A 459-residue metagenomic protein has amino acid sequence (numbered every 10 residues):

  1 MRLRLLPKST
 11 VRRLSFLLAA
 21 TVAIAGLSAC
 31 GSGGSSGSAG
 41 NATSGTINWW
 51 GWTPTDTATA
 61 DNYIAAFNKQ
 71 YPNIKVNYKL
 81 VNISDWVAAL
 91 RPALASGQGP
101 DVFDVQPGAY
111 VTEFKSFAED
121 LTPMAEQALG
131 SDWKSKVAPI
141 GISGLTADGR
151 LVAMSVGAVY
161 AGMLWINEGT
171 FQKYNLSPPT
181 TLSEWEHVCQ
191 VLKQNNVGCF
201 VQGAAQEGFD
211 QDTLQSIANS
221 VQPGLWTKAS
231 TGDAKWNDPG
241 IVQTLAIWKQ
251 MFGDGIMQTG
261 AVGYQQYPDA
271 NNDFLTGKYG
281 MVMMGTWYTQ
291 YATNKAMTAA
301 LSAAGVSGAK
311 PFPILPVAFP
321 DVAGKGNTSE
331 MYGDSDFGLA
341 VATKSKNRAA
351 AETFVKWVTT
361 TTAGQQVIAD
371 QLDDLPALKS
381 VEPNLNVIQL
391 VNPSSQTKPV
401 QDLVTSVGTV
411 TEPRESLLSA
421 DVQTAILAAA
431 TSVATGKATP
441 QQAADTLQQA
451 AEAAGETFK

Functional and structural regions predicted by a protein language model:
A66-K136, Q172-T180, G280-M281, A299-A300 (+1 more regions): Extracytoplasmic "Venus flytrap"/periplasmic binding protein-like
A93, D101, G130-G169, G326-Y332 (+1 more regions): A structural signal for short loop-to-beta-strand junctions that line the ligand-binding cleft of periplasmic/secreted
G108-A161, T213, A309-V317: Hinge/lid segment of periplasmic solute-binding proteins
K136, P311-F319, A369-D421, A425: Long, aromatic- and glycine/proline-rich binding clefts that accommodate carbohydrate-like moieties
T146, S155, A229, N392-A450: C-terminal capping/gating helix-and-loop segments adjacent to ligand/active sites or protein-protein/ligand interfaces
A147-V156, E186-N237, G253: Extracytoplasmic/periplasmic solute-binding protein
V191-L192, T231-V262, L315, F319: Glycine-centered hinge/linker elements that transmit conformational signals in sensory and ligand-binding systems
D254-I256, A299-D373: Extracytoplasmic/periplasmic substrate-recognition and gating elements
